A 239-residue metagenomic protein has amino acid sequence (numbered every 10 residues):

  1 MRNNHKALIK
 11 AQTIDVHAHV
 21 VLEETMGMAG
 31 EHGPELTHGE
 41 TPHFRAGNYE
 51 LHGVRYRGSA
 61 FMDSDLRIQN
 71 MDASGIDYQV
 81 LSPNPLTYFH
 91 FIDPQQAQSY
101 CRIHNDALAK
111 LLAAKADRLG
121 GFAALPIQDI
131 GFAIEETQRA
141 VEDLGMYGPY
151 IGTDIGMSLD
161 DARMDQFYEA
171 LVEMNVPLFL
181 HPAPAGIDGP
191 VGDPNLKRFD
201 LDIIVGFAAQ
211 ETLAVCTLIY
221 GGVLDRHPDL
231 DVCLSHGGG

Functional and structural regions predicted by a protein language model:
M1-G239: Helix-coil boundary/capping segments in enzymes
